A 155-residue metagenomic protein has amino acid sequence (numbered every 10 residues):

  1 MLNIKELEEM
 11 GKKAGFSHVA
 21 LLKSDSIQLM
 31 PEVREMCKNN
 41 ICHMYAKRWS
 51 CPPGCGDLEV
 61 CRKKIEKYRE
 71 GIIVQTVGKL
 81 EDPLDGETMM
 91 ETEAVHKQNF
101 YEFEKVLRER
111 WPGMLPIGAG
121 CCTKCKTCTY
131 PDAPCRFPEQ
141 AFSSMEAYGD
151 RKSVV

Functional and structural regions predicted by a protein language model:
M1-V60, R69: Acidic/aromatic/glycine-rich contiguous surface patches that form carbohydrate-binding/processing clefts and analogous
S26-P31, C121-P131: Beta-rich nucleic-acid/ligand-interaction surfaces
C37, C42, C51, C122-C128 (+1 more regions): Short cysteine clusters
G54-I65, A133-F137: Iron-sulfur (Fe-S) cluster-binding segments and ferredoxin-like electron-carrier domains, especially [2Fe-2S]
E59-K105: Ordered, amphipathic secondary-structure segments that act as subunit-interaction surfaces in large macromolecular
F103-G113, I117-G118, C122: An aromatic-glycine-centered, glycine-rich loop/turn in mixed alpha/beta architecture
C125-A147: Anaerobic metallocofactor- and corrinoid-dependent redox/one-carbon enzyme cores, especially those from methanogenesis
V154: Conserved small/polar residues in nucleotide/adenosyl-binding loops
